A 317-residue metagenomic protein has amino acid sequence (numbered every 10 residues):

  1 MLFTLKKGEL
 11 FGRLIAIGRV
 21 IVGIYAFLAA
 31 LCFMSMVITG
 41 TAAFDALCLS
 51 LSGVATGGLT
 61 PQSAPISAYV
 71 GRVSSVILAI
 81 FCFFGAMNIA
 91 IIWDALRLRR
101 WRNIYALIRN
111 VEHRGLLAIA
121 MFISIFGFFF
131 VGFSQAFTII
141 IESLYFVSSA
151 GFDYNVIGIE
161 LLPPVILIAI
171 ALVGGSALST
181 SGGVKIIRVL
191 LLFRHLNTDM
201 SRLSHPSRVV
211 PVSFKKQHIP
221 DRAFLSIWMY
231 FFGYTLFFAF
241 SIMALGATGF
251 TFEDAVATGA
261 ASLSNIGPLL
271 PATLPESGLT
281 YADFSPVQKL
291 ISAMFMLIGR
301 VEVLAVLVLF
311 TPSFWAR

Functional and structural regions predicted by a protein language model:
M1-R317: Membrane-proximal intracellular helices of multi-pass ion channels
